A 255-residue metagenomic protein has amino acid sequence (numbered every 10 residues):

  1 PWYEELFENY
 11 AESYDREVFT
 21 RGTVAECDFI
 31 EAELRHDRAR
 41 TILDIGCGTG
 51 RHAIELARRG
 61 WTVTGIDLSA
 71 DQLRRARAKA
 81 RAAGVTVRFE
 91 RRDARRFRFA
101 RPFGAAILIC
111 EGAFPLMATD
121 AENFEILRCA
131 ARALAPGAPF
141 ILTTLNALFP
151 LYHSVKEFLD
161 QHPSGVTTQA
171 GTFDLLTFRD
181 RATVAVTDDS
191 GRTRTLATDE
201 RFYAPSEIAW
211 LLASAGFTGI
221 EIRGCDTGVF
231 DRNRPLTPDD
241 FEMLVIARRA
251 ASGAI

Functional and structural regions predicted by a protein language model:
P1-R38: Conserved class I S-adenosyl-L-methionine
T49-W61: Conserved SAM-binding loop of SAM-dependent methyltransferases across substrates and taxa, primarily the Class I
S69-D71: Conserved SAM/SAH-binding beta-strand->alpha-helix loop
A82-A94: Conserved SAM-binding strand-loop segment of SAM-dependent methyltransferases
R95-A105: A short acidic, Gly/Pro-enriched loop at the edge of an enzyme's catalytic core that lines a small-molecule cofactor
E122-P136: A short glycine-rich, Lys/Arg-flanked "PGG" loop and its adjoining helix->strand segment in the class I
I141-L211: SAM-dependent methyltransferase
P205-I255: C-terminal lobe and adjacent flexible extensions of AdoMet/dcAdoMet transferase-like proteins
